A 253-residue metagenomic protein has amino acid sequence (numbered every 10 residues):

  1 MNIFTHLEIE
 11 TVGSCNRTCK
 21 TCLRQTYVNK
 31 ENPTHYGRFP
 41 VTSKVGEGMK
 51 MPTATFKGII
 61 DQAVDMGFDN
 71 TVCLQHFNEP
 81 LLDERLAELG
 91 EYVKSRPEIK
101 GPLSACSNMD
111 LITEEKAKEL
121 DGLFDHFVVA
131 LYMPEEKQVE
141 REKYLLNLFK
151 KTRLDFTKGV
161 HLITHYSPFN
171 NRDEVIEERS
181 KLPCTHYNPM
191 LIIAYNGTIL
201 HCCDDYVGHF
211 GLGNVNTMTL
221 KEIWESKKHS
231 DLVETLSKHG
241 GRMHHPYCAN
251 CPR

Functional and structural regions predicted by a protein language model:
M1-F4, N32, A249-P252: Membrane-proximal basic amphipathic "stem/tether" segments
F4-L182: Conserved glycine-rich "GG(E/T)P / GGGxP" loop and the immediately following alpha-helix in the radical SAM core
L146-V175, D204-R253: C-terminal accessory region of radical SAM enzymes
T185-Y187: Short, small/polar residue-rich loop motifs at catalytic or cofactor-binding pockets
I193-A194: Short, acidic, Ser/Thr-enriched surface-loop or helix-capping motifs
